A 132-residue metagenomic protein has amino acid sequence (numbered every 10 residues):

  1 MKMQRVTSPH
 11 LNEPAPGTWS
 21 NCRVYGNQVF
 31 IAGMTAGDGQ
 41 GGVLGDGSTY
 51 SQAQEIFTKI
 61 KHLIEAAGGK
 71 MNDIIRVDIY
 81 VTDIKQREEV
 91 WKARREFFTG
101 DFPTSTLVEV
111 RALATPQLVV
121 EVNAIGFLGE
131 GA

Functional and structural regions predicted by a protein language model:
M1-T58, H62-I75, V81-A132: N-terminal presequence-like segments and the immediate start of the first folded domain
